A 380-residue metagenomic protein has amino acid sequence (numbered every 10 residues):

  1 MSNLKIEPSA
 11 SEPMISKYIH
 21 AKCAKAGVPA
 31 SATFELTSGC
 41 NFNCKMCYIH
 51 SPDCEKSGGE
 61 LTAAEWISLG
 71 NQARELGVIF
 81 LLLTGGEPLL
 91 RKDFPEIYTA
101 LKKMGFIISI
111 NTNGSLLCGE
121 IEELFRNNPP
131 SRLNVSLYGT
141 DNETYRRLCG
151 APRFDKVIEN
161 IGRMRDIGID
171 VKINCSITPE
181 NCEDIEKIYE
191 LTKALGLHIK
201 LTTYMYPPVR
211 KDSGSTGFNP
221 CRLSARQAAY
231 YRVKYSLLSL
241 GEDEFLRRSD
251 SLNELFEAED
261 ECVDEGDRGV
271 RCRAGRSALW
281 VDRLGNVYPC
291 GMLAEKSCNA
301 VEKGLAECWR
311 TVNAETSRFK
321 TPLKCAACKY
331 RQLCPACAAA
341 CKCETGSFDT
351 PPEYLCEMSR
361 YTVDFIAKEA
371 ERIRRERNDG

Functional and structural regions predicted by a protein language model:
S2-R132, Y231: Conserved alpha-helical substructure of the radical SAM core
K25, T33, L197, G214-S215 (+1 more regions): Accessory C-terminal segments flanking Radical SAM cores
N43, G77, P129, I169-D170 (+3 more regions): Short loop/turn motifs at secondary-structure junctions
M46-Y48, I110, I173, L201 (+1 more regions): Hydrophobic residues in well-ordered beta-strands that form the structural core
L61, K92, P152, E180-E183 (+1 more regions): Residue-level signal for the nucleotide or nucleotide-sugar donor/cofactor binding architecture
L69-G85, E353-G380: Short Fe-S-cluster ligation motifs
P88, L116, I177-E180, E295: Short histidine/acidic/glycine/proline-rich micro-motifs that form metal- and phosphate-coordinating active-site loops
S131, S136-A274, W280-L284, M292: Radical SAM enzyme [4Fe-4S]-AdoMet core and its adjacent flexible, acidic and glycine-rich loops/tails across
